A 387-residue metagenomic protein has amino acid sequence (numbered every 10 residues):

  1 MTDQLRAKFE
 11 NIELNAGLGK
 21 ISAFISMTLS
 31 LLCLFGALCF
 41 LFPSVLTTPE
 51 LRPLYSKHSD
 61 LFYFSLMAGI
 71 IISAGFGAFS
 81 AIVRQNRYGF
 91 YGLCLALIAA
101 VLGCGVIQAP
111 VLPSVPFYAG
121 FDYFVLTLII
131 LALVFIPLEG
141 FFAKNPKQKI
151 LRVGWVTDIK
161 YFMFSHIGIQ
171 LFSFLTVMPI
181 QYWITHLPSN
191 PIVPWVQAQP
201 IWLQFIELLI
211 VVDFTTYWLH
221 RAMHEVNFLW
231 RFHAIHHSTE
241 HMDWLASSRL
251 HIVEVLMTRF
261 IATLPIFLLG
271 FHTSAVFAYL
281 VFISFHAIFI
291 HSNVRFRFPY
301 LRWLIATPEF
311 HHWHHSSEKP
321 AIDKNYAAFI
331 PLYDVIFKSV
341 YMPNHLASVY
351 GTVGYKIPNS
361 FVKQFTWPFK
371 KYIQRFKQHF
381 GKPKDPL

Functional and structural regions predicted by a protein language model:
K8-G36, S59-F62, R84-R87: N-terminal membrane topogenic signal
F40-L51, G77-A81, C104-S114: Juxtamembrane "helix-exit" motif on the non-cytosolic side of transmembrane helices
L54-G69, Y123-L133: Structural signature of hydrophobic alpha-helical transmembrane segments
N86-L97, Q148-V156: Cytoplasmic-side transmembrane-helix entry/capping segments in multi-pass membrane proteins
Q108-F135, R152-Q170: Alpha-helical transmembrane segments in multi-pass membrane proteins
S114-P116, L133-D158, Y182-V193: Membrane-helix interface linkers and caps
V153-V353: Membrane-embedded catalytic scaffold of the fatty acid hydroxylase/desaturase
V335, H345-L387: Cytosolic-facing loops and C-terminal tails of multi-pass membrane proteins
